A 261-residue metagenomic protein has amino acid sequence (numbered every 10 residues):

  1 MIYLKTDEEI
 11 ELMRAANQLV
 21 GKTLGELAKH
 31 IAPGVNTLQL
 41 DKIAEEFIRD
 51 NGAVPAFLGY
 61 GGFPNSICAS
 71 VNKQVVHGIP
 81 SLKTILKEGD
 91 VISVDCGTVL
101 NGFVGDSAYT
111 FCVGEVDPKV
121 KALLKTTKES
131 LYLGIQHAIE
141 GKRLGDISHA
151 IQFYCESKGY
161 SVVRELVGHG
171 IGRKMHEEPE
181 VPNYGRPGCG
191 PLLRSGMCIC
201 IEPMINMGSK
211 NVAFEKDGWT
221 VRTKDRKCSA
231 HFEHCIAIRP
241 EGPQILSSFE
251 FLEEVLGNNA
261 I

Functional and structural regions predicted by a protein language model:
M1-I261: Active-site neighborhoods and metal-handling regions in enzymes and metal-associated proteins
